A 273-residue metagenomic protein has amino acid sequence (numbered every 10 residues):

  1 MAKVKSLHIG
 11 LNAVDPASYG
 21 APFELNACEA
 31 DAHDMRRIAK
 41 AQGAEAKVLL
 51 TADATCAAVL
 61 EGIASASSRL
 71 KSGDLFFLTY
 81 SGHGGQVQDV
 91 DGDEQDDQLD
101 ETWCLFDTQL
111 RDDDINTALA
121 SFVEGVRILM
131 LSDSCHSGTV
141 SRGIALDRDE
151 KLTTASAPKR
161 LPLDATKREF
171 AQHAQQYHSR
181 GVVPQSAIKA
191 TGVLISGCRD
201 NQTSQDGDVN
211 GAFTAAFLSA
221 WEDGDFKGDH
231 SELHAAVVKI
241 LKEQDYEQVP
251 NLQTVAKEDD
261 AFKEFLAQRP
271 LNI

Functional and structural regions predicted by a protein language model:
M1-I273: Cysteine endopeptidase catalytic domains of the caspase/legumain-like
